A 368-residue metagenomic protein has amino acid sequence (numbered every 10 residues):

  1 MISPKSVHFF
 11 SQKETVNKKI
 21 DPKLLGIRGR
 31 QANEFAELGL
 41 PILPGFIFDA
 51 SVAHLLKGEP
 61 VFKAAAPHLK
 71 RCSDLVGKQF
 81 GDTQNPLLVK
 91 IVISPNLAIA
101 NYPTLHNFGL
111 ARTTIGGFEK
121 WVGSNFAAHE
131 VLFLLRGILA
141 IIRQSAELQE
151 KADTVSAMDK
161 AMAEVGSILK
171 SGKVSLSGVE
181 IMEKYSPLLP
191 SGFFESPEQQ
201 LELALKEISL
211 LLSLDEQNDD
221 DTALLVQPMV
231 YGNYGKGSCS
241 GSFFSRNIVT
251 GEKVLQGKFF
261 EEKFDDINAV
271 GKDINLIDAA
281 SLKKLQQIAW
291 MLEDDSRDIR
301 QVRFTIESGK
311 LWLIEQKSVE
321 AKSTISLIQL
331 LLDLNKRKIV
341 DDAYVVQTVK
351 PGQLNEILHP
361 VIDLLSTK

Functional and structural regions predicted by a protein language model:
M1-K368: Nucleotide/phosphate-binding sheet-loop regions of phosphoryl- and nucleotidyl-transfer enzymes
